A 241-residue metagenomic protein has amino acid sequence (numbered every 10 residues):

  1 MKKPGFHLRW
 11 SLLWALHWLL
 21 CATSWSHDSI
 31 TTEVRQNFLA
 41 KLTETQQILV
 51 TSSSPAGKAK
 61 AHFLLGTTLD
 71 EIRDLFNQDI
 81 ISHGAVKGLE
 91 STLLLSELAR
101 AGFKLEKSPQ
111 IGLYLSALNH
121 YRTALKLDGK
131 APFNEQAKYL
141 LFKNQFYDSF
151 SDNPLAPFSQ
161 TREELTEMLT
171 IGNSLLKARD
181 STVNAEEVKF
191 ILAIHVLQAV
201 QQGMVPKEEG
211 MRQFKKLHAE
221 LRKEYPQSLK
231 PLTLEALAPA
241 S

Functional and structural regions predicted by a protein language model:
M1, C21-T23: Charged, low-complexity surface segments at secondary-structure and domain boundaries
K2-L12: Bacterial N-terminal signal peptides that target proteins for export
S11-C21: Bacterial N-terminal signal peptides
W25-S241: Acidic, polar-rich low-complexity tracts and alpha-helical solenoid repeat scaffolds
